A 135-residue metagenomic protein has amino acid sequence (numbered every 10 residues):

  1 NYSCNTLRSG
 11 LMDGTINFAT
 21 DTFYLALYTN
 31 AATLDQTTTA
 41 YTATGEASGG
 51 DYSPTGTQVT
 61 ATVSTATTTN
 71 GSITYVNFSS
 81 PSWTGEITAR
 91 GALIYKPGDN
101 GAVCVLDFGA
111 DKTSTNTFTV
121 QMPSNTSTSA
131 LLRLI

Functional and structural regions predicted by a protein language model:
N1-R90, P97-I135: Small cysteine-rich, disulfide-bonded extracellular modules of the LU/uPAR three-finger superfamily and closely related
